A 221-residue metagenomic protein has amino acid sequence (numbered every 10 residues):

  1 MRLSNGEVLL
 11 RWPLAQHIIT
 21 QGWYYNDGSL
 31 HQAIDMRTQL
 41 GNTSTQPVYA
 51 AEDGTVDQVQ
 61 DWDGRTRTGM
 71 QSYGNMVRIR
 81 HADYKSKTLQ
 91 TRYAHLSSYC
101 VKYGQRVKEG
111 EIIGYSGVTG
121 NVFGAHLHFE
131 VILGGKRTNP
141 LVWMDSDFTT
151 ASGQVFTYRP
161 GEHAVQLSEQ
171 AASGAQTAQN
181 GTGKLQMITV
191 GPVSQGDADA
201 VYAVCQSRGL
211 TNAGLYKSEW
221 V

Functional and structural regions predicted by a protein language model:
M1-A15, N42, Y84, T88 (+2 more regions): Acidic, glycine-rich catalytic/binding loops that coordinate metals and/or anionic ligands
Q16-E52, D61: Short glycine/threonine/proline-enriched tight-turn/helix- or strand-capping micro-motif at secondary-structure
H31, T45, A50-Y103, A125-L133: Zn2+-dependent peptidoglycan hydrolase active-site motif and core
M36, M76-I79, K108-V122: Short hydrophobic beta/alpha edge segments that flank linear recognition/processing sites
L40-T45, K87, V122, G135 (+1 more regions): Soluble non-cytosolic domains of exported or imported proteins
D53, G104, L141, A198-C205: Extracytoplasmic/secreted envelope proteins and their assembly/folding machinery, especially bacterial periplasmic
W62, L96, V118-T119, W143: Residue-level structural signal for beta-strand termini and adjacent loop
A175-V221: Solvent-exposed beta-strand motifs enriched in subsets of small alpha/beta binding domains, especially certain
